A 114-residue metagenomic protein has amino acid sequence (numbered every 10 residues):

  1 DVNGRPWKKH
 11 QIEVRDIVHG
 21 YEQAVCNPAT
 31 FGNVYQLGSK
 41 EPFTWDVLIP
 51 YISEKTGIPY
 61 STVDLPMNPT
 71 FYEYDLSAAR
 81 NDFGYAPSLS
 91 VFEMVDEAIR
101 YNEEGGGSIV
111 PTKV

Functional and structural regions predicted by a protein language model:
D1-I12: A conserved pocket-lining segment of Rossmann-fold NAD(P)-dependent short-chain dehydrogenase/reductase
K8, I17-P69, L76, I109-V110: Mid/C-terminal beta-alpha module of Rossmann-like enzyme folds, strongest in SDR-family dehydrogenases/epimerases
H10, Y72, P87-S88: A structural signal for short, well-ordered beta-strand elements
V14, W45, P87-F92: Amphipathic alpha-helical segment in the mid-to-C-terminal domain of diverse UDP/GDP-sugar glycosyltransferases
Y60-S61, A86-S88: A local structural micro-motif
V91-V114: Amphipathic terminal alpha-helices
